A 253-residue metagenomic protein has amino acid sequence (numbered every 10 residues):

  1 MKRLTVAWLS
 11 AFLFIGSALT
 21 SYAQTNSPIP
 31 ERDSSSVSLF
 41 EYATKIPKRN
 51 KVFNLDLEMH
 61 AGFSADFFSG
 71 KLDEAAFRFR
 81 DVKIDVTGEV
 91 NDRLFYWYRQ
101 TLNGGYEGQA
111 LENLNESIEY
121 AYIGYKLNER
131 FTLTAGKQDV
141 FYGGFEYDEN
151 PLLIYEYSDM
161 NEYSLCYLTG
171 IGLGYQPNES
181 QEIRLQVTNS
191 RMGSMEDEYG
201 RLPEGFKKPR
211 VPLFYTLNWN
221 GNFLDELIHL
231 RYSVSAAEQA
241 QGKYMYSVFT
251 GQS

Functional and structural regions predicted by a protein language model:
M1-S35: Cleavable N-terminal export/targeting peptides
K2-R3, G124, Y163, G174: A general structural signal for short secondary-structure junctions and capping/turn motifs
A23-L133, L173-I183: Beta-barrel outer-membrane channel/assembly domains of diderm bacteria
A23-S27, H60-G70, E107-S117, E129-N220: Surface-exposed coil loops of outer-membrane beta-barrel proteins
K48-N50, L94, P212, L217-S253: Detector for outer-membrane/organellar transmembrane beta-barrel domains, recognizing the amphipathic beta-strand
R80, L102, S117, Y167 (+4 more regions): Transmembrane beta-barrel architecture of outer-membrane proteins
V82-I84, A121, I171, Y215-W219 (+1 more regions): Membrane-embedded beta-strands of outer-membrane beta-barrel proteins, especially the hydrophobic/small aromatic
